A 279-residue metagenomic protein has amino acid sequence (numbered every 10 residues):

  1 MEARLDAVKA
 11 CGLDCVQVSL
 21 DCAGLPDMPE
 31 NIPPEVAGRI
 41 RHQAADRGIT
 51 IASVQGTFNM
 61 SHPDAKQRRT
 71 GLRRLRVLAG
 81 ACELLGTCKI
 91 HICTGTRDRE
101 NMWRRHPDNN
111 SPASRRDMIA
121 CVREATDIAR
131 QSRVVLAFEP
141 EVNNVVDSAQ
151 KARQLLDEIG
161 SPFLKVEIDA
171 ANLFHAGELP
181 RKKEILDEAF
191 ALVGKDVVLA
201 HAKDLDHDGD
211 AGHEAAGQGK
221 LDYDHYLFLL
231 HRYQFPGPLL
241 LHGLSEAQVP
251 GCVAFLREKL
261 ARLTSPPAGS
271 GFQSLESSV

Functional and structural regions predicted by a protein language model:
E2-D21, L85-G86: Catalytic domains of carbohydrate-active enzymes, especially glycoside hydrolases
E2-R4, G38, H42-D46, M60-V166: Active-site acidic/histidine proton-transfer and metal-coordination neighborhood in alpha/beta enzyme cores
V8, V16, A44, G71 (+7 more regions): Conserved, mostly hydrophobic/aromatic
L13, I49, C82, T87 (+3 more regions): A structural motif
V16, V54, I119-K220, F272-S274: Acidic/histidine-rich catalytic cores of soluble enzymes
L20-C22, F58-M60, T94-D98, V142-N144 (+3 more regions): Active-site-proximal loop/turn and secondary-structure-junction residues that shape catalytic pockets, frequently
L240-P250: A short, acidic, flexible beta-alpha connecting loop/helix-capping segment that sits on the rim of active
V249-P266: C-terminal helical cap(s) of enzyme catalytic domains, especially alpha/beta-barrels
